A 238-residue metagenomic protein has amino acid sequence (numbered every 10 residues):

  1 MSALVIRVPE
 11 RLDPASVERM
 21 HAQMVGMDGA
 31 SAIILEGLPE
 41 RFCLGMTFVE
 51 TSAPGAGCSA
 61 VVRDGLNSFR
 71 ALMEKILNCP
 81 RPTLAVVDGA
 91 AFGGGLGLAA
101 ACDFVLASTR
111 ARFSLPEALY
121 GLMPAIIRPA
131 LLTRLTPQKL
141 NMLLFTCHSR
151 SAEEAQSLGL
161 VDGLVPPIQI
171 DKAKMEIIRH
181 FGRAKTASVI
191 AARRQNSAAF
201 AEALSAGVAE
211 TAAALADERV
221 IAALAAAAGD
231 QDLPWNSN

Functional and structural regions predicted by a protein language model:
M1-L38, L44, I177: Conserved CoA-thioester-binding segment of acyl-CoA-metabolizing enzymes
G29, G37-A71: Glycine- (often His-adjacent) and acidic-residue-rich active-site loop that binds/positions the CoA thioester
G45-M46, K139-H148: Short helix- or helix-capping micro-motifs that position conserved polar/aromatic residues at function-defining sites
M73-Y120, S149: Glycine-rich beta-to-alpha active-site loop
E74, L96-G97, P129, N141 (+1 more regions): Alpha-helical segments flanking ligand/cofactor-binding loops in enzyme cores
L106-A111, V161-V208, A213, P234-N238: C-terminal long alpha-helix characteristic of the crotonase
R128-Q138: Hydrophobic, secondary-structure "cap" segments at the distal end of domains
